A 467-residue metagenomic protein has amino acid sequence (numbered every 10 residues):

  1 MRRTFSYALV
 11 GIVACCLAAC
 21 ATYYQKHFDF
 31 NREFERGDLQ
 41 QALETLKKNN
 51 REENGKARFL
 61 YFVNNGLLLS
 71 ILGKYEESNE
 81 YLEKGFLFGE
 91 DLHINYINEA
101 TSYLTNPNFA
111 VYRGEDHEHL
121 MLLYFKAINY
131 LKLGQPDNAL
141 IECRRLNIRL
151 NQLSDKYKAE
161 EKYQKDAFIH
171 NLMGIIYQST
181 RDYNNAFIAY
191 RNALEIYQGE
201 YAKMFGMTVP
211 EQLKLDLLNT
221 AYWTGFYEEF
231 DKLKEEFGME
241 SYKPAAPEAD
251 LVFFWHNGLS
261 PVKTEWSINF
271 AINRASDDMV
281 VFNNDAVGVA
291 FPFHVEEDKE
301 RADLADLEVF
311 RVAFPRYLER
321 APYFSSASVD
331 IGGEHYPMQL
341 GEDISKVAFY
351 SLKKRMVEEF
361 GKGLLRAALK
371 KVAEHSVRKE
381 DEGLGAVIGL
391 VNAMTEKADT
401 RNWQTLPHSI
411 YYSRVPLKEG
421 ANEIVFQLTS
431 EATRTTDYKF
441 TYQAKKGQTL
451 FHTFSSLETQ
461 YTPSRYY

Functional and structural regions predicted by a protein language model:
L17-Q41, N50: Bacterial Sec signal peptide processing site at the extreme N-terminus
N54-R58, G89-E99, Q152-A159, L194-E228: Boundary/linker segments of alpha-helical solenoid repeat arrays
N79-E90, R144-I148, Q178-A202: TPR/TPR-like (Sel1-like) alpha-helical repeat modules
H375-Y467: C-terminal soluble interaction/assembly domains
